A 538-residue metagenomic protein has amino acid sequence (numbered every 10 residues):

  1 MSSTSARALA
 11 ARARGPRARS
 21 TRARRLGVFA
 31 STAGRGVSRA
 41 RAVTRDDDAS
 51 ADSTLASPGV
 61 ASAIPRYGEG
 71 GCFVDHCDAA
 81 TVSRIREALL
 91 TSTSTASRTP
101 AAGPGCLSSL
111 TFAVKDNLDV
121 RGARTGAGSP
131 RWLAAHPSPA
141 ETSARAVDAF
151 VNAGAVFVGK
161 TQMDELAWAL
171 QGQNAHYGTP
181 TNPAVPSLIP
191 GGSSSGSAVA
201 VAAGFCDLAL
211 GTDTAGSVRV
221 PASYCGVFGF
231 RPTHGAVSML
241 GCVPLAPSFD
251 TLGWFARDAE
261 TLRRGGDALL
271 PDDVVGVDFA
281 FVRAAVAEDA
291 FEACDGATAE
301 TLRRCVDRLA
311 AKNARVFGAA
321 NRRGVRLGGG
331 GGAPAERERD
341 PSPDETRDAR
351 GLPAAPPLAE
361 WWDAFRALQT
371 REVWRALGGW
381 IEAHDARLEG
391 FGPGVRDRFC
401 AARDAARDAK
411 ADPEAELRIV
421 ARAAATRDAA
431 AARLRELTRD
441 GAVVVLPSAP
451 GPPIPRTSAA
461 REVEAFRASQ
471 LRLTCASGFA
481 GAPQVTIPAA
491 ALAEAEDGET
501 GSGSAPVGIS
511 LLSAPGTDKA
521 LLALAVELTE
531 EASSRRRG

Functional and structural regions predicted by a protein language model:
M1-A23: N-terminal chloroplast transit peptides
R25-G27, G34-R41, R45-G70, N152 (+5 more regions): Structural helix-boundary/capping segments
F29-C106, P271-R472, F479, E494-E499 (+1 more regions): Amidase signature
T32-C206, R435-E436, T500-S502: Gly/Ser-rich catalytic/binding loops embedded in alpha/beta enzyme cores
D116-L118, Q162-D164, T233, P450 (+1 more regions): Short glycine-enriched loops at secondary-structure junctions
A127-H136, A459-E464, L511: Short glycine-enriched, charge-decorated loop/helix-capping segments at active-site entrances that position
R131, A175-G178, G226-G229, E462-E464: Short, hinge-like loop/turn segments at secondary-structure boundaries
G154-A155, C475-P483: A short helix-loop-beta submotif of the ANL/AMP-binding
